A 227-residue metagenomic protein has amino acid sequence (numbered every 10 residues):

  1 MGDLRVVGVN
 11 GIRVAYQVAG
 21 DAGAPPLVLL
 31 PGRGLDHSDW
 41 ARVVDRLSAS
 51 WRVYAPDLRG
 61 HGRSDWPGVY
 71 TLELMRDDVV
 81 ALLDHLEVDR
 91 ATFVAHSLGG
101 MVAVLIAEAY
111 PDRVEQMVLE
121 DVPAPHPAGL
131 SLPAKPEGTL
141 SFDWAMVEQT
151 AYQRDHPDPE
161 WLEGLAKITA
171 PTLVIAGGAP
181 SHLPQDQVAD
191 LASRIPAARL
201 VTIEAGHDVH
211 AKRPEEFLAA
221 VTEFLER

Functional and structural regions predicted by a protein language model:
M1-R13: N-terminal cap/lid segment of alpha/beta-hydrolase-fold proteins
I12-D65: Conserved HGGG/HGGXW glycine-rich cap/lid loop of the alpha/beta-hydrolase fold
D57-G60, P67, P123, G206: Short beta-to-alpha linker loops that shape the active-site pocket of alpha/beta-hydrolase fold enzymes
L74-A91: Conserved acidic catalytic loop of the alpha/beta-hydrolase fold
D89-P127: Conserved hydrolase catalytic core segment
E120-K167, L183-D186: Helical cap/lid subdomains and adjacent loops of hydrolase enzymes that gate the active-site channel and determine
Y152-S193, T202-E204, D208: Conserved serine/cysteine hydrolase catalytic core
G206-L218: Catalytic histidine-centered segment of alpha/beta-hydrolase-like enzymes
